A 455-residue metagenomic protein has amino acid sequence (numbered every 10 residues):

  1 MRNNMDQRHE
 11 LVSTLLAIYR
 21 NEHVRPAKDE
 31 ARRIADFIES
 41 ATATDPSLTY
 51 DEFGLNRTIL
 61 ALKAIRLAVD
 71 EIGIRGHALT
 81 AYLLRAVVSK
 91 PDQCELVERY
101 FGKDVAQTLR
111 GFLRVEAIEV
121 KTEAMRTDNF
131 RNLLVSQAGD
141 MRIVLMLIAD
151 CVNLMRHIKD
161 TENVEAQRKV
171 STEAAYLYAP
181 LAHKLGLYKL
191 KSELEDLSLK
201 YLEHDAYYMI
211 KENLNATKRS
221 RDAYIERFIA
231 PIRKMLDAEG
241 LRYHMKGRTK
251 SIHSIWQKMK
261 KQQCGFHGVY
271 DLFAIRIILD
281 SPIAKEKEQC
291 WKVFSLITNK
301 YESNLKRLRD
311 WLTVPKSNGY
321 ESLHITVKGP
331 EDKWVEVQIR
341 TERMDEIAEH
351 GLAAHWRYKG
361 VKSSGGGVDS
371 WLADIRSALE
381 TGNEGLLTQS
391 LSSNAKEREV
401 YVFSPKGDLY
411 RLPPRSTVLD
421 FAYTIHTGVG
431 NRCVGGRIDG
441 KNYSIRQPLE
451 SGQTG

Functional and structural regions predicted by a protein language model:
R2-H23, T42-Y50, L60, R66-D70 (+3 more regions): Nucleic-acid processing machinery
L16, R32-A35, I65, C94 (+1 more regions): An amphipathic alpha-helix signature
V24-I34: N-terminal alpha-helical scaffold/docking segments in eukaryotic complex subunits
A31, R57-A61, G76-H77, K90 (+2 more regions): Generic structural signal for well-ordered secondary structure
I34-A41, A78-L84, T108-L113, V144-M155 (+2 more regions): Short alpha-helical scaffolding segments that buttress acidic/His motifs in well-ordered protein cores
D51-L55: Outer-membrane beta-barrel domain signature
I59-K63, I74-L84, D104-T108, R142-L145 (+1 more regions): Alpha-helical scaffolds flanking conserved acidic
A81-V115, L187: Hydrophobic or amphipathic alpha-helical targeting/insertion segments
